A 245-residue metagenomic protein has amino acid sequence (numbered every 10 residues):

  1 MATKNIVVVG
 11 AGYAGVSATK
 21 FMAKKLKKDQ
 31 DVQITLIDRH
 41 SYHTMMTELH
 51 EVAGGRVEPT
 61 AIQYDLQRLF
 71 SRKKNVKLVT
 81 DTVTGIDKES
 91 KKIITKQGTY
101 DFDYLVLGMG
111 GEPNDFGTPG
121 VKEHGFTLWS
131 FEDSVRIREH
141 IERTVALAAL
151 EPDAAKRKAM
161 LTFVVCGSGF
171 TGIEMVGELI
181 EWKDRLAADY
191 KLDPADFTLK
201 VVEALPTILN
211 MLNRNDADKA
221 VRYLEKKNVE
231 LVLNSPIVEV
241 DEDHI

Functional and structural regions predicted by a protein language model:
M1-T3, V76-V164, W182: FAD-binding core/adjacent interface of flavoenzyme oxidoreductases
A2-K77, F163-V164, I173-L212: Beta1-alpha1 glycine-rich phosphate/pyrophosphate-binding loop at the start of Rossmann-like nucleotide-binding domains
I6-V9, Y13, G98, N114-P119 (+2 more regions): Localized chelating/binding microdomains that coordinate divalent metal ions or stabilize phosphate-bearing
G12, G110, G167-G169: A short acidic Gly-Thr/Ser loop motif
D65, D101, K219: Short Gly/charged-rich anion-binding patches and loops
K73-D87, E225-V240: A conserved beta-strand/loop element that lines the FAD pocket in flavoprotein oxidoreductases
L128, E132-K227, L231-L233: Predominantly flavin-linked oxidoreductase catalytic cores and closely associated redox partners
E242-I245: Short, intrinsically disordered, charge-balanced linker/junction segments flanking boundaries in proteins
